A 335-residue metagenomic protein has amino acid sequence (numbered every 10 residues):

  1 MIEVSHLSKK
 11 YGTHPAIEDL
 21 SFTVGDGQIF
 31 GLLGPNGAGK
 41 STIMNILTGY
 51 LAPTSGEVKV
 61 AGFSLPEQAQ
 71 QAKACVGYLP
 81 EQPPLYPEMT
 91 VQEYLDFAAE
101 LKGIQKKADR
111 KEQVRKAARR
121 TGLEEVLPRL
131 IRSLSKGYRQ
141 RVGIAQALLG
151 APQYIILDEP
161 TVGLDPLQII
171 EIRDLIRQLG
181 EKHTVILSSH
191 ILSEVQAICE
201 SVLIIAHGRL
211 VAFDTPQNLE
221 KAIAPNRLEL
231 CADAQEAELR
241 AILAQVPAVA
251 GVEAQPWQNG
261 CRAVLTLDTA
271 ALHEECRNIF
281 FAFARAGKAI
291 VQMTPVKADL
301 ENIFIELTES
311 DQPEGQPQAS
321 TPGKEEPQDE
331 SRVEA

Functional and structural regions predicted by a protein language model:
P35-G39: Walker A (P-loop) phosphate-binding loop of ABC-type ATPase nucleotide-binding domains
T48: Helix-to-loop junction immediately C-terminal to a conserved catalytic motif
G56-E67, Q71-A72, V76: Conserved ABC transporter NBD signature motif
D96, E100-G103, A108-V126: Conserved ABC ATPase "signature" region
I155-E159: Catalytic Walker B motif of ABC-type/P-loop ATPase nucleotide-binding domains
R173-L267: ABC transporter nucleotide-binding domain
